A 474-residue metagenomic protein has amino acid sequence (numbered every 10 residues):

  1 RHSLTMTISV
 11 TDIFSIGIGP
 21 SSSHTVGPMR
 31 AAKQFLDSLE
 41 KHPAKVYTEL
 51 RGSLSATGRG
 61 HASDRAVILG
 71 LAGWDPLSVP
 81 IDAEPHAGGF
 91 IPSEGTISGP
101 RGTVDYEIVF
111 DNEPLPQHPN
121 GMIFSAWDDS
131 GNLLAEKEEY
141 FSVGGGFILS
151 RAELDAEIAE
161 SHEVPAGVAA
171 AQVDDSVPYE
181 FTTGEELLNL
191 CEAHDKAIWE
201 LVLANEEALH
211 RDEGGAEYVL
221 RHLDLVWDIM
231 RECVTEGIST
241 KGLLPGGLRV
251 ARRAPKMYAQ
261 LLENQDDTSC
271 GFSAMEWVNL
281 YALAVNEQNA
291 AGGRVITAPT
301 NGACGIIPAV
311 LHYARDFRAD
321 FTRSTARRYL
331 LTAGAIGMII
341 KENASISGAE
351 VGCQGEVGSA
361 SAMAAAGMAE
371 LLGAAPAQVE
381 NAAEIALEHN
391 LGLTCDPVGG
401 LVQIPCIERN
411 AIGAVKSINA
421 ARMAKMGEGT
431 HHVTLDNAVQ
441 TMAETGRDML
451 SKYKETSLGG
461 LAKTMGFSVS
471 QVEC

Functional and structural regions predicted by a protein language model:
R1-T5: Short, Lys/Arg-enriched N-terminal segments with co-localized hydrophobic residues within the first ~10-30 amino acids
M6-I16: An N-terminal structural lobe/cap that precedes and organizes the functional/catalytic core across diverse proteins
D12, L50, M368-C474: Functionally critical mobile loop/hinge segments
F14-A32, A291-V310, C353-S361: Conserved phosphate/anionic-ligand binding catalytic regions in large, soluble enzymes, centered on
S23-S38, P308-D320, A365-G373: Alpha-helical support elements that line or immediately flank enzyme active sites and cofactor-binding pockets
K45-I81, H86-G99, T325-A369, P376-A382 (+1 more regions): A structural-propensity feature for long, helix-poor, extended segments
P76-D266, V472: C-terminal regulatory domains involved in ligand/effector binding and gene-expression control
E213-G348, G352, G460-C474: Accessory "access/gating" subregions that flank catalytic or transport cores
